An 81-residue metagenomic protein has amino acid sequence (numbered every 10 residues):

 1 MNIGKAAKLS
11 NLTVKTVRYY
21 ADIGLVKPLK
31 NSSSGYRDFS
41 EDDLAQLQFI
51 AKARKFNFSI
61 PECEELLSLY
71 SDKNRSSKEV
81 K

Functional and structural regions predicted by a protein language model:
N2-L9, K27-K30, E41-K81: Arg/Lys-rich, alpha-helical DNA-contact motif
Y20, F39: Conserved active-site tyrosine of GNAT-family acetyltransferases
G24: Glycine-centered, phosphate/nucleic-acid-interacting loop/turn motifs that mediate DNA/RNA or nucleotide
N31-Y36: Short, Lys/Arg-rich nucleic-acid/phosphate-binding segment
